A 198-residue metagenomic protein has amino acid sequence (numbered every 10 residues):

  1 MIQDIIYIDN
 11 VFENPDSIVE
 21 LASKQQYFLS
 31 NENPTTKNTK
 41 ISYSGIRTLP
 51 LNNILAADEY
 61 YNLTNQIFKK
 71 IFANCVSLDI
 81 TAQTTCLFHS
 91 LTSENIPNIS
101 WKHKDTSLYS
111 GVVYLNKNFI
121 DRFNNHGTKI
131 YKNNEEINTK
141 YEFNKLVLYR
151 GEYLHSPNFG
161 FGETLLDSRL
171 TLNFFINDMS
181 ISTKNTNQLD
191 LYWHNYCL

Functional and structural regions predicted by a protein language model:
M1-S100, G127: Non-heme Fe(II)/2-oxoglutarate
H89-L198: Catalytic core of non-heme Fe(II) oxygenases with the double-stranded beta-helix
